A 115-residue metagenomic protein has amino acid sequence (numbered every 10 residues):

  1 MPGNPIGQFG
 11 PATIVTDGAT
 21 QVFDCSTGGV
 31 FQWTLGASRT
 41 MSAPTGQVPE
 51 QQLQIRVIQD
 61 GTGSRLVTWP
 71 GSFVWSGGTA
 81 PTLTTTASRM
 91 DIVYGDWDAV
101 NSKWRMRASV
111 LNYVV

Functional and structural regions predicted by a protein language model:
M1-V74, R89, D96-V115: Exposed extracellular interaction/assembly regions and N-terminal maturation sites
V74-P81: Extracellular beta-sheet repeat scaffolds used for adhesion and glycan interaction
L83-S88: Short proline/glycine- and polar residue-rich coil/turn motifs
